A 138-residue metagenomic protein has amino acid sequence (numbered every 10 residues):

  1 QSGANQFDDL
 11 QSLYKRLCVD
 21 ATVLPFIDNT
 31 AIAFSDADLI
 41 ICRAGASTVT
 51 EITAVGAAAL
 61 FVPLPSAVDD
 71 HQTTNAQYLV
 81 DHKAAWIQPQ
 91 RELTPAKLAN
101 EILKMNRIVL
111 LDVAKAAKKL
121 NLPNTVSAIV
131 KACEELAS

Functional and structural regions predicted by a protein language model:
Q1-I40, T73-Q77, Q88-L98: Donor-nucleotide binding loops and adjacent catalytic segments primarily of GT-B fold Leloir glycosyltransferases
G3, A44-G45, P63: Short glycine-/small-residue-rich Rossmann-like dinucleotide-binding loops
A31, V49-A57, Q77: Short alpha-helical segment that forms part of, or immediately flanks, the ligand-binding pocket in carbohydrate-active
S35-T48, A57: Acidic donor-binding loop of glycosyltransferase active sites
D38-L39, G56-L64, A84: Structural loop-to-beta junction motif characteristic of Rossmann-like glycosyltransferase folds
H82-Q88, L93-V109: C-terminal "capping" alpha-helix adjacent to the active site of nucleotide-linked donor transferases in cell-envelope
R107, L122-S138: C-terminal alpha-helical cap of glycosyltransferases
V109-P123: A short, well-ordered alpha-helix in the C-terminal region of glycosyltransferases
